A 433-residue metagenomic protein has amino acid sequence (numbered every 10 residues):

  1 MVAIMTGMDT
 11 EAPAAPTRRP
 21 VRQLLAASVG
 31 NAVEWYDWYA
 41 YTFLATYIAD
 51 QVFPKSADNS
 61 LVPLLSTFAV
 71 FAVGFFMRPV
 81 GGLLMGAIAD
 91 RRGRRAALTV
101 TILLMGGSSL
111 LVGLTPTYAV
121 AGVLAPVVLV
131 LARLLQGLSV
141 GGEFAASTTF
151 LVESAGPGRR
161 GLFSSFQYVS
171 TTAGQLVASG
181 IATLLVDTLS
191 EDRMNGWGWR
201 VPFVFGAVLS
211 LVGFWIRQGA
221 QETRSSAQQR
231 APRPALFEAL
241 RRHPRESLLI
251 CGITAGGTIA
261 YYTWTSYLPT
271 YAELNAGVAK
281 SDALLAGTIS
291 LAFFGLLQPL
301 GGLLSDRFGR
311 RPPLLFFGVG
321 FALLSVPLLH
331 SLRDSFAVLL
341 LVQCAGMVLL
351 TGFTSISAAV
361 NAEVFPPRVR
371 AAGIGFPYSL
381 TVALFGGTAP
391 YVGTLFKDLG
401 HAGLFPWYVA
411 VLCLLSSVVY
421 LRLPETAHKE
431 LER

Functional and structural regions predicted by a protein language model:
T42, P244-F293, G386-P390: Extracytoplasmic gate region of multi-pass secondary transporters
A45-V80: Extracellular/periplasmic helix-loop-helix junction of adjacent transmembrane segments in MFS-like secondary
R91-I102, R307-G318: Cytoplasmic membrane-interface "Motif A"-like loop-to-helix N-cap segments of 12-TM Major Facilitator Superfamily
L103-G122, V319-R333: C-terminal ends and interior cores of transmembrane alpha-helices in multi-pass membrane transporters/permeases
L162-V186, Y378-A389: Glycine-rich segments within core transmembrane alpha-helices of 12-TM secondary carriers
G213-A220, V411-R433: Multi-pass alpha-helical transporter architecture, strongest for 12-TM Major Facilitator/SLC carriers used
R311-I356: C-terminal transmembrane helical hairpin of 12-TM major facilitator-type secondary transporters
R368-L399: A late C-terminal transmembrane helix in Major Facilitator Superfamily
